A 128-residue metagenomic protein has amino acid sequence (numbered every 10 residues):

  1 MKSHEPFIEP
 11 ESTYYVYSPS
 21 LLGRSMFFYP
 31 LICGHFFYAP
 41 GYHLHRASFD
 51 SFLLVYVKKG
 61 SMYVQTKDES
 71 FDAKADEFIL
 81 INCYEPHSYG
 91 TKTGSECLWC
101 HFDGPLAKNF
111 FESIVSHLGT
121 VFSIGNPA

Functional and structural regions predicted by a protein language model:
M1-H4, F71, V121: Jelly-roll (double-stranded beta-helix
M1-Y29: A short, N-terminal "cap"/entry segment at the start of jelly-roll beta-barrel domains of the cupin/DSBH fold
R24-G119: N-terminal regulatory/effector-sensing and dimerization cores that precede helix-turn-helix DNA-binding domains
V121-A128: Short, intrinsically disordered, charge-balanced linker/junction segments flanking boundaries in proteins
